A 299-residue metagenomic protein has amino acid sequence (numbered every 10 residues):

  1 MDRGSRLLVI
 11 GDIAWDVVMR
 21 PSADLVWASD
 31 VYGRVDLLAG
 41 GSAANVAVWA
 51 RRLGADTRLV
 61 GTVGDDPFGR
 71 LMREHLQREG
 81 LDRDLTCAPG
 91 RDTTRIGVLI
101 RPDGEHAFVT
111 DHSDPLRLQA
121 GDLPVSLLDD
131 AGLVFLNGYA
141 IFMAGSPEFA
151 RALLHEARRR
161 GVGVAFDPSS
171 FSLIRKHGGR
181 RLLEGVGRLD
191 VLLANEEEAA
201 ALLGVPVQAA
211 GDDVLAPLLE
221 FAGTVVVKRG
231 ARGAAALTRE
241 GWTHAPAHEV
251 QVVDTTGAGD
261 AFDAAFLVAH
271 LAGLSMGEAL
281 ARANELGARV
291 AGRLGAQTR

Functional and structural regions predicted by a protein language model:
M1-L8, V31, H155-R159, V205-R299: Conserved phosphate-binding/catalytic region of the ribokinase-like
M1-T62, P67-L71, Q77-R78, Q251-V253: Glycine-rich phosphate/adenosyl-contacting loop at the front of the ribokinase-like
D12-I13, Y139, A261: Active-site metal-binding loops of divalent metal-dependent hydrolases
W27-S29, L37, R52-L136: Conserved N-terminal subdomain of the carbohydrate kinase-like
A50, N195, G259: Short, conserved phosphate/pyrophosphate- and ester-handling motifs at nucleotide-, phospho-/glycolipid
T57, R83, V164-A165, V225: Hydrophobic beta-strand scaffold residues
S126-L127, E184-G185, L218: Structural alpha-helical scaffold elements that stabilize or flank donor/cofactor-binding regions in carbohydrate
L133-D212, R232-A234: Conserved beta-alpha-beta core of the PfkB/ribokinase-like small-molecule kinase fold
